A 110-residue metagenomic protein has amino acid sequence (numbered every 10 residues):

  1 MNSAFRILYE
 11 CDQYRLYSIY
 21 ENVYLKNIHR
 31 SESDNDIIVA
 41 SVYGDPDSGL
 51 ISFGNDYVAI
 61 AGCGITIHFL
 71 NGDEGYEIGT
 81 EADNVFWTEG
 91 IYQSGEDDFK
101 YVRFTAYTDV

Functional and structural regions predicted by a protein language model:
M1-Y14, Y20, I37-N55, T80-F99 (+1 more regions): Repeated scaffold domains used in trafficking and secretory/extracellular systems, primarily beta-propellers
L8, Y17, I28-E32: Small/flexible residues
Y14, E32, R103-V110: Extracytoplasmic/lumenal domain signature
I19-N27, C63-N71, T108-V110: Structural motif
R30-S33, G72-G75: Short coil turn/linker residues within repeat-based beta-strand modules
I67-F69, Y76-E77, N84-F86: A short local loop/turn or secondary-structure capping micro-motif enriched for an aromatic residue
